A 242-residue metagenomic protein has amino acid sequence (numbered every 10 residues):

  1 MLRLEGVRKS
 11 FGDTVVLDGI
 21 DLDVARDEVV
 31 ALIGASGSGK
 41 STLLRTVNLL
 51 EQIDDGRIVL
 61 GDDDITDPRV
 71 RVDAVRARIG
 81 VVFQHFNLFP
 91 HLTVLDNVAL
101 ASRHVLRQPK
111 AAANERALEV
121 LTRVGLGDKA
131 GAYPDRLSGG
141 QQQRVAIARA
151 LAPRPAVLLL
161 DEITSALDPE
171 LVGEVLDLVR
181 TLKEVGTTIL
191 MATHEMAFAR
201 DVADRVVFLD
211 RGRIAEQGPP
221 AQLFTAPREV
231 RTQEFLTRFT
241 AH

Functional and structural regions predicted by a protein language model:
M1-L4, R8-P220: ABC family nucleotide-binding domain
R211, Q217, A221-H242: C-terminal boundary and immediately downstream tail of ABC-type ATPase nucleotide-binding domains
